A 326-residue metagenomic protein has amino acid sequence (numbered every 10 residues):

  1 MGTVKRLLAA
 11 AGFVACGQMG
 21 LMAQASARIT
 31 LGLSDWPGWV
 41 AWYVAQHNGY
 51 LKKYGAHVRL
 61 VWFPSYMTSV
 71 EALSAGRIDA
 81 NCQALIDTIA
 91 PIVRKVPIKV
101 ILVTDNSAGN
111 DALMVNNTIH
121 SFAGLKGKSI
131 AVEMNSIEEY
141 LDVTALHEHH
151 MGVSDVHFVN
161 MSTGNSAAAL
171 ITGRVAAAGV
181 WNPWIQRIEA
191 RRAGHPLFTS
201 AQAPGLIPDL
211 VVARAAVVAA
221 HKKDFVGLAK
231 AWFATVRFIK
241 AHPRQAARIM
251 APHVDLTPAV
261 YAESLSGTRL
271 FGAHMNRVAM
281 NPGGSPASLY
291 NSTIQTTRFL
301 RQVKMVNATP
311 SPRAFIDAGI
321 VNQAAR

Functional and structural regions predicted by a protein language model:
M1-A9: Bacterial N-terminal signal peptides that target proteins for export
A9-Q18: Bacterial N-terminal signal peptides
Q24-S166, T172, A176-N182, L197-T199 (+1 more regions): Short, glycine-/small- and polar/acidic-enriched structural segments that line small-molecule recognition paths
I86-D87, F158-V159, N165-A259: Pocket-lining segment of extracytoplasmic ligand-binding domains
G127, A190, D317: Phosphate-coordinating loops and pocket residues in cytosolic domains that bind phosphorylated ligands
A220-M305: Secondary-structure end/capping motifs
I294-R326: Conserved C-terminal helix/tail region of periplasmic/extracytoplasmic solute-binding proteins
